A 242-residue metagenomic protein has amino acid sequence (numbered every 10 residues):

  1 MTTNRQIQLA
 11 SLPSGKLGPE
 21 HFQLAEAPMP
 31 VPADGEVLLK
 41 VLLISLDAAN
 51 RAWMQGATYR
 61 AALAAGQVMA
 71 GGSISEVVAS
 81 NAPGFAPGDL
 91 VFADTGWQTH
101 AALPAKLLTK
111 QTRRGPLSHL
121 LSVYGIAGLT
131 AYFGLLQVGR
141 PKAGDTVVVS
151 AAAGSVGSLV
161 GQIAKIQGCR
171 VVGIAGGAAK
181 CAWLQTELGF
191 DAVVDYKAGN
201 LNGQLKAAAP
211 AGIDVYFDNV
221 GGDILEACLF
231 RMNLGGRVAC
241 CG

Functional and structural regions predicted by a protein language model:
Q6, V41, A131, A164 (+3 more regions): Terminal peptide-recognition signature
P28-L46, M54-W97: Glycine-rich beta-strand-centered segment in the early N-terminal region that forms part of a ligand/cofactor-binding
M69-E76, P87-A151: NAD(P)H dinucleotide-binding glycine-rich loop of Rossmann-like/cofactor-binding domains, especially the beta1-alpha1
A79-N81, T95, A151, A175 (+1 more regions): Conserved "cap/hinge" positions at secondary-structure junctions
L90, T146, R170, G236-V238: Short glycine-centered segments of the SAM/dcSAM-binding site in methyltransferase folds
G125-A198: Mid-domain Rossmann-like dinucleotide-binding core that forms the NAD(H)/NADP(H) cofactor-binding site
E187-L188, A192-G242: Glycine-rich cofactor phosphate-binding loops and adjacent beta1-alpha1 units of small-molecule cofactor enzyme domains
